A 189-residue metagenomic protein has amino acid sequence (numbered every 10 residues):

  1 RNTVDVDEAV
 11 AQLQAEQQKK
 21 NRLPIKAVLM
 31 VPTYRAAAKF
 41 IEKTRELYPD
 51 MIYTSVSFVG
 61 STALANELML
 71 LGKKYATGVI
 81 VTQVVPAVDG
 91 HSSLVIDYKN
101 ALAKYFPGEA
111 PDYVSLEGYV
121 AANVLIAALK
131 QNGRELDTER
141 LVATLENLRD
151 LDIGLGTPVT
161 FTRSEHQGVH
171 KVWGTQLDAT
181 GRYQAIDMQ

Functional and structural regions predicted by a protein language model:
R1-Y48, V88-D97: Extracellular/periplasmic Venus flytrap/periplasmic-binding protein
T3, A27-V31, V85-V88, S115 (+2 more regions): Hydrophobic alpha-helical scaffolding
V6-V10, S115-A122, I126: Short, amphipathic alpha-helical "lid/cap" segments that border enzyme active or binding sites
Q12-K19, V31, K43-L47, E67-L71 (+4 more regions): Structured segments of extracytoplasmic/periplasmic soluble domains in secreted or envelope-associated proteins
I41-Y119, W173, Y183-D187: Extracellular/periplasmic periplasmic-binding protein-like sensory domains
K74-T77, I96, N123, A127 (+2 more regions): Feature representing long, continuous alpha-helical segments
L102-S115, I126-Y183: Segments of small-molecule ligand-sensing domains
